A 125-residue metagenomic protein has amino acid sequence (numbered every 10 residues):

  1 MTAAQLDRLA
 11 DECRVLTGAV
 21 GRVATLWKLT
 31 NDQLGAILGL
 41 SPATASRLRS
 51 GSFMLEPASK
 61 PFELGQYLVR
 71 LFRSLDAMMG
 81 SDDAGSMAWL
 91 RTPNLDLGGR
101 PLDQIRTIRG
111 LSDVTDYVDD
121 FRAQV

Functional and structural regions predicted by a protein language model:
M1-V125: Non-transmembrane "mature" sequence context
